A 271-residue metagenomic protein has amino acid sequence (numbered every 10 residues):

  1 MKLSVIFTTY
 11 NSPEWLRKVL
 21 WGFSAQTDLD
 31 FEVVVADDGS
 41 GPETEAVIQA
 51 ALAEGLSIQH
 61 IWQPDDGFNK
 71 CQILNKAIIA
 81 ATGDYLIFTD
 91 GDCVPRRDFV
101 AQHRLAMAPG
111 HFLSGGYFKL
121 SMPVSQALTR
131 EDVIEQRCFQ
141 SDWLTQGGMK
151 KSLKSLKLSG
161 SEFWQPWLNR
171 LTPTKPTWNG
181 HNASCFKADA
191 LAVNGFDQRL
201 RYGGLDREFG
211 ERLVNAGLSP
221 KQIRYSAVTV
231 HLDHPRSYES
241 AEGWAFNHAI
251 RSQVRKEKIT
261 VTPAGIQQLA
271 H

Functional and structural regions predicted by a protein language model:
K2-S4, E32, E208: Cell-envelope/extracellular polymer assembly enzymes that use nucleotide-activated donors
W21-D30: Short, acidic, metal-binding catalytic loop of nucleotide-sugar glycosyltransferases
D30-S40, Q59-P64: Short beta-strand/loop segment that forms part of the nucleotide-sugar
D37-V47, C93: A conserved acidic beta->alpha catalytic loop
P64-A81, D98: Glycine-rich, basic loop-to-helix element that forms the pyrophosphate-binding segment of sugar-nucleotide handling
L86: Short aromatic/hydrophobic "clamp" motif used to bind/position activated sugar donors
D98-G148: Conserved donor NDP-sugar-binding/catalytic core segment of glycosyltransferases
H181, Y202-F209: Acidic donor-binding loop at a coil-to-helix junction in glycosyltransferase catalytic cores that engages
